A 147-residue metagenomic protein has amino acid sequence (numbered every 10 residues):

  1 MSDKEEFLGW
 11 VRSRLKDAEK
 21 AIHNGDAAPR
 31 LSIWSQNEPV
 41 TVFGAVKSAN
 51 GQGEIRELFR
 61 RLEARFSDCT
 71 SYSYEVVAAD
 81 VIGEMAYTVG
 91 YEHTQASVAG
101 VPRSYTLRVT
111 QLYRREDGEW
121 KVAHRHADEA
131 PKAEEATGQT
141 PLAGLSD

Functional and structural regions predicted by a protein language model:
M1-P29, I33, P39-D147: A beta-strand edge to alpha-helix "cap/lid" segment located at domain peripheries
